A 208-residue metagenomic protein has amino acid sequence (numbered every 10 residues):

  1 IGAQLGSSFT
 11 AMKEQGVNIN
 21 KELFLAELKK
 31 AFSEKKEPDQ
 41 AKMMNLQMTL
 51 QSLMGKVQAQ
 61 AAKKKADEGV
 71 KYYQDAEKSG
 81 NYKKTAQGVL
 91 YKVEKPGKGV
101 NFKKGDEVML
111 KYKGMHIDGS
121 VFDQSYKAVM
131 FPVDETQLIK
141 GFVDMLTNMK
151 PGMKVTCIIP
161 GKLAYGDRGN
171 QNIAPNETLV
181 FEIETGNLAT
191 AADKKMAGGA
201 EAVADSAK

Functional and structural regions predicted by a protein language model:
I1-K208: Cross-family detector of peptidyl-prolyl cis-trans isomerase
